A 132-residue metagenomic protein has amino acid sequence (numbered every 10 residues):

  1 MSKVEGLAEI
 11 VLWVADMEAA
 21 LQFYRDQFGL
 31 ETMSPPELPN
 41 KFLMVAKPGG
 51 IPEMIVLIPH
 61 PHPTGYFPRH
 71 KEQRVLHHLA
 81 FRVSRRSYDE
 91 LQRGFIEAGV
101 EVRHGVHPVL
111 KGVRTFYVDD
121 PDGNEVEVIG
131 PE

Functional and structural regions predicted by a protein language model:
M1-A19, L76-L79, E132: N-terminal beta-strand motif that seeds the catalytic metal site of vicinal oxygen chelate
S2-K3, P35, Q92-E132: Vicinal oxygen chelate
W13-I55: Core segments of cupin and vicinal oxygen chelate
A19, R86-L91: Short, conserved charged micro-motifs
K41-M44, E53, H77, G112-F116: Short beta-strand micro-motifs in enzyme catalytic cores
F42, H62-P68, H104: A short, acidic/glycine-rich surface segment
L57-I58, P68-H77: Helix-adjacent hinge/juxtasegments
I58-T64, P131-E132: Acetyl-CoA-dependent GNAT
